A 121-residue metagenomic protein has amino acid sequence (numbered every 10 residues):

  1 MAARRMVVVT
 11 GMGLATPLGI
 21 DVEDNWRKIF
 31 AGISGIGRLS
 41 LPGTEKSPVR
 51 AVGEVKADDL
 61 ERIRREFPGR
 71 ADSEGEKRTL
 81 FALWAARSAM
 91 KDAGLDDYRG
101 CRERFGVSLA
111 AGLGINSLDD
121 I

Functional and structural regions predicted by a protein language model:
M1-I121: Conserved "HGTGT" condensation-loop signature of ketosynthase/thiolase-family condensing enzymes that catalyze
